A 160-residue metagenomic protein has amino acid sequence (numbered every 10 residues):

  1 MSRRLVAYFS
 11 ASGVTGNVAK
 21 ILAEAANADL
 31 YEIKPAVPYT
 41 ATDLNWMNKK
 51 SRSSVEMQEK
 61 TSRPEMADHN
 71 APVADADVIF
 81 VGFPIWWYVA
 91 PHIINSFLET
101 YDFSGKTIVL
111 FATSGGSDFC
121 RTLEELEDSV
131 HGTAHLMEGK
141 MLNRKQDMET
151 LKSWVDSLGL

Functional and structural regions predicted by a protein language model:
M1-V81, Y88-A90, N95-E99, G132 (+1 more regions): N-terminal beta1-alpha1-beta2 submodule of the flavodoxin-like/Rossmannoid cofactor-binding fold
F83-W86, T113-G115: Beta-hairpin (beta-strand-turn-beta-strand) motif
D102: Short aromatic/basic micro-patch
V109-Q146: Short, glycine-/small-residue-rich phosphate/pyrophosphate-handling segment
